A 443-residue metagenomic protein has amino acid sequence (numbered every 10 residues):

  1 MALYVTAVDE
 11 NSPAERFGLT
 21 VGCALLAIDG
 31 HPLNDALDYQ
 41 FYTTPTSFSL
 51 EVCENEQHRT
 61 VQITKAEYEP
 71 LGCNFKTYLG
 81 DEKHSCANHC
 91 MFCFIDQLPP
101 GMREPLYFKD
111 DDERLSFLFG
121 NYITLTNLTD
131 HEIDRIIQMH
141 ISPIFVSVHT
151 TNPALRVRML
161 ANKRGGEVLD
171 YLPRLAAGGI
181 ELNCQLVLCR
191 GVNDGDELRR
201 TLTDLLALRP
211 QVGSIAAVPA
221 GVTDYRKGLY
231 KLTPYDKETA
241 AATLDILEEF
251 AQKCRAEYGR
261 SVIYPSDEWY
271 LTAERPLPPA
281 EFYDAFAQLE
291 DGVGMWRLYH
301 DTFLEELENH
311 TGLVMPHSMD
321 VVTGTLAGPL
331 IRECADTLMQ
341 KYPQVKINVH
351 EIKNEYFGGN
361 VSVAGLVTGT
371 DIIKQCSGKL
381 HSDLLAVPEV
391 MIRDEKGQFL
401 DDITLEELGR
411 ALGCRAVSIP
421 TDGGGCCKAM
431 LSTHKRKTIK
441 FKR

Functional and structural regions predicted by a protein language model:
Y4, E274-R443: Radical SAM enzyme core and accessory elements
A14, G22-L25, L50, C93: Terminal peptide-recognition signature
R16-N34: Conserved PDZ fold ligand-binding element
H31-Y39, R59-T60: Short, Lys/Arg- and Gly-enriched loop/turn segments at beta-strand edges
L37-E51, A66-Y68: Short, compositionally biased
H58, K65-Q211, G221-F250: Conserved Radical SAM active-site core
P143-F145, E181-N183, S214-A216, V262-Y264 (+1 more regions): Structural preference for beta-strand elements that scaffold enzyme active sites
V192, V212-E238, E257-E281, N354-G359 (+1 more regions): Flexible glycine/acidic-rich beta-alpha junction loops that bind and position SAM and/or redox cofactors in anaerobic
